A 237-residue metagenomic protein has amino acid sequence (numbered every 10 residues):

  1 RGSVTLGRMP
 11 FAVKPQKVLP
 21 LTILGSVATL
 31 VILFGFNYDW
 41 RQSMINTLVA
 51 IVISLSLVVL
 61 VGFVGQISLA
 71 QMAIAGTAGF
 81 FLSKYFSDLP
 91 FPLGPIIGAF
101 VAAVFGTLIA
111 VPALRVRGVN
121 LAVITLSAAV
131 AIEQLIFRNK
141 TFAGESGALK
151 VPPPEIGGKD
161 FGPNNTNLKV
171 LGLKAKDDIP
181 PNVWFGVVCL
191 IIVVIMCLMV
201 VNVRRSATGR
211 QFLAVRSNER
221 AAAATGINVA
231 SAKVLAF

Functional and structural regions predicted by a protein language model:
R1-F237: Transmembrane alpha-helices and adjacent helix-loop boundaries
